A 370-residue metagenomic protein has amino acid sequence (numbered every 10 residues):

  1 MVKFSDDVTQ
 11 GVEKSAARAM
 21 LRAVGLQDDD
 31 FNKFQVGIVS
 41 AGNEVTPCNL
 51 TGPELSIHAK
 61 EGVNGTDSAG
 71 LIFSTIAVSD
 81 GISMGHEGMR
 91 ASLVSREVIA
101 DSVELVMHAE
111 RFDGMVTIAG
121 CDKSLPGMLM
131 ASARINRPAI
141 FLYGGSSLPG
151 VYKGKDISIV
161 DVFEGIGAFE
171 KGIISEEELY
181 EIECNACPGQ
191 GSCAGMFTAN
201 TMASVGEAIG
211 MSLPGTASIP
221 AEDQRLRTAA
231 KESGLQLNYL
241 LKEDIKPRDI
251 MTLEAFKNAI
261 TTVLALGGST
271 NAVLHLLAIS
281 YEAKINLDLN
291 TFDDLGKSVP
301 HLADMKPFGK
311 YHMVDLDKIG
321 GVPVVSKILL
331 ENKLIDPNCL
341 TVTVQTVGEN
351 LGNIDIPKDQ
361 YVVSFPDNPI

Functional and structural regions predicted by a protein language model:
M1-C48, L55-I76, G81-I82, E87-S92 (+3 more regions): Catalytic or ion-coupling anion/metal-binding cores of large enzyme and transporter domains
M89-D113: Aromatic/His-enriched, Gly/Pro-containing loop or helix-boundary segments that lie immediately adjacent to catalytic
V98-S102, G127, N258: Well-ordered alpha-helical segments embedded in enzymatic catalytic cores
M107-M128, A139-G144: A short, small-residue-rich loop immediately preceding and capping a beta-strand
